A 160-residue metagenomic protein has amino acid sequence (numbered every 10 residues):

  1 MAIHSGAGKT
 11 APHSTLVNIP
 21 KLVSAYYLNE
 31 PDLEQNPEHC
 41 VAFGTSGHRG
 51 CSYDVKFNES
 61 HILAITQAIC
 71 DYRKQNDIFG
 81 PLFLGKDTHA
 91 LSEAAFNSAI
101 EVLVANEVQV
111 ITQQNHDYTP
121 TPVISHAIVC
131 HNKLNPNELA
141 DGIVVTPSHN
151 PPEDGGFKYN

Functional and structural regions predicted by a protein language model:
A2-E101, P136: An N-terminal, well-structured beta->alpha segment
P81-E153: N-terminal small/polar loop signature for handling phosphorylated ligands or for N-terminal nucleophile
P152-N160: Metal-dependent DNA phosphodiester-chemistry modules and their immediately adjacent helices/loops in DNA-processing
